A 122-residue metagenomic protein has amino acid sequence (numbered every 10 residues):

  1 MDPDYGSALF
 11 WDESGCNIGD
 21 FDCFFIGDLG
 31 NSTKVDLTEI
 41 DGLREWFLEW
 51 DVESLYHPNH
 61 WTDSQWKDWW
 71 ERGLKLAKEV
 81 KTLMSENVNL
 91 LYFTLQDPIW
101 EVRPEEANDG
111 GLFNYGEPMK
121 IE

Functional and structural regions predicted by a protein language model:
M1-E122: Intrinsic low-complexity, intrinsically disordered or marginally ordered coil/linker segments
